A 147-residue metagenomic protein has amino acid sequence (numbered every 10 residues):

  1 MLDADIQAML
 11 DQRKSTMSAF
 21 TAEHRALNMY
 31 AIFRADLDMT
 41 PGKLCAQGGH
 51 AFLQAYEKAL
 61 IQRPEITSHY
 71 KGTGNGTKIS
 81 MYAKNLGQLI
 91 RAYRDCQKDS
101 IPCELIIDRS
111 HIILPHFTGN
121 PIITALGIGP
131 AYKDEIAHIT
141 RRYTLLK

Functional and structural regions predicted by a protein language model:
M1-A26: N-terminal accessory/pre-domain segments preceding catalytic cores
L2-I6, G74-K84, Q97-K147: Short basic, glycine-rich beta-strand/loop surfaces that mediate nucleic-acid
K14, H50-Q54, K58-A59, T77-Y82: N-terminal intrinsically disordered, cationic/polar leader segments that include organellar targeting peptides
A19-Q62: Glycine- and Gly-Pro-enriched alpha-helical subdomains that act as flexible, kink-prone "lid/hinge" or packing modules
A35-M39, N85, P130: A generic structural motif
K43, Q47, K84-G87, D134: Conserved active-site and cofactor/substrate-binding residues in soluble primary-metabolism enzymes
A59-I79: Active-site pocket-lining segment
G87-C96: Short amphipathic alpha-helices within nucleic acid-binding modules
